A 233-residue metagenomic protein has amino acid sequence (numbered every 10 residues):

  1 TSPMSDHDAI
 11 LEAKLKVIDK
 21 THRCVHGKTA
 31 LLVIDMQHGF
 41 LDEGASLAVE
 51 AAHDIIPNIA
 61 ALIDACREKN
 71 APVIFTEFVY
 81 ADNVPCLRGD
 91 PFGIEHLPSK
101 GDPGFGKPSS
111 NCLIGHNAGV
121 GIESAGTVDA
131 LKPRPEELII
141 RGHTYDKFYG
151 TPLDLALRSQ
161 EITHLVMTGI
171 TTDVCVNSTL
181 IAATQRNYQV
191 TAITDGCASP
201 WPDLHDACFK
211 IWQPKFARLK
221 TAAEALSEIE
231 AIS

Functional and structural regions predicted by a protein language model:
T1-R23: Short coil-to-helix leader/linker segments, especially the first N-terminal amphipathic alpha-helix with its helix
T21, H53, P57-Q160: Active-site alpha/beta core segments
A45-A52: Short glycine-enriched, charge-decorated loop/helix-capping segments at active-site entrances that position
P72, T163, Q189: Short acidic/polar active-site loop segments enriched in Thr and Asp
V166-I170, Q189-P202: A short glycine-rich beta-strand->turn/loop micro-motif centered on a GG-aromatic cluster
V176-R186: Short Gly/Thr/Asp-enriched flexible loops that form oxyanion-binding sites at enzyme active sites
P200-P214: Active-site-proximal loop->helix
F216-S233: A charged, well-structured terminal subsegment
